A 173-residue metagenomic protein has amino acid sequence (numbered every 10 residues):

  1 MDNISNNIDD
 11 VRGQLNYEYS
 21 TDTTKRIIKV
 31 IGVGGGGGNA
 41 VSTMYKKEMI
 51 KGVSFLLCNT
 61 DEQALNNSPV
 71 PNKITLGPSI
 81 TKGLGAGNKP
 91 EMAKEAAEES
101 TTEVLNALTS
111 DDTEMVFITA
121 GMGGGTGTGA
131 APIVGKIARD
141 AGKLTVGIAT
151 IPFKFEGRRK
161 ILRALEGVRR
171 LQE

Functional and structural regions predicted by a protein language model:
M1-E173: Tubulin/FtsZ superfamily GTPase core signature
